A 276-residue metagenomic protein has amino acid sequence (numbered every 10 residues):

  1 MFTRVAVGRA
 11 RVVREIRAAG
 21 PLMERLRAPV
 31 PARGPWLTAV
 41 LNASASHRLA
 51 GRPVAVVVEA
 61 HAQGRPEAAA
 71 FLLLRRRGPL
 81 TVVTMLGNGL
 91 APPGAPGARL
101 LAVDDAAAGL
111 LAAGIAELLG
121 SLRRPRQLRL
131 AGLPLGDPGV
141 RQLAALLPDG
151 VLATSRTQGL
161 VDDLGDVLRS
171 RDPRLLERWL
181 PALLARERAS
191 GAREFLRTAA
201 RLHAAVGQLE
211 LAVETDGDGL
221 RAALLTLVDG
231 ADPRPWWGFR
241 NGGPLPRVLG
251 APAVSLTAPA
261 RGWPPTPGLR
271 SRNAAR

Functional and structural regions predicted by a protein language model:
F2-T81, G87, R123-P244, L256-T266: A conserved beta-strand-loop-helix scaffold within acyl/acetyltransferase catalytic domains
V83-S121: A gly/proline- and charged-residue-enriched helix-loop-helix capping module
A102-L110, N241-G250: Conserved glycine-rich acetyl-CoA-binding loop
L110-P125, R247-R261: Conserved acyl-CoA
P267-R272: Activity-critical C-terminal alpha-helical subdomain
